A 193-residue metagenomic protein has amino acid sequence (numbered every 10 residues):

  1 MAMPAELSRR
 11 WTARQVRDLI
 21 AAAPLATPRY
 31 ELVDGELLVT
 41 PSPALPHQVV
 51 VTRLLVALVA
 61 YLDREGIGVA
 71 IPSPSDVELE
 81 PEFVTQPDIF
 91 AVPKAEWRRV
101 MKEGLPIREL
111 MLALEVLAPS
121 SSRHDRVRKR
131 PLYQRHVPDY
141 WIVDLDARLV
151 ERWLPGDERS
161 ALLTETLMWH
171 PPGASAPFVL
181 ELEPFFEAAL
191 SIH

Functional and structural regions predicted by a protein language model:
M1-H193: Gly/Pro/Ser/Thr-rich low-complexity, intrinsically disordered segments predominantly at protein N-termini
